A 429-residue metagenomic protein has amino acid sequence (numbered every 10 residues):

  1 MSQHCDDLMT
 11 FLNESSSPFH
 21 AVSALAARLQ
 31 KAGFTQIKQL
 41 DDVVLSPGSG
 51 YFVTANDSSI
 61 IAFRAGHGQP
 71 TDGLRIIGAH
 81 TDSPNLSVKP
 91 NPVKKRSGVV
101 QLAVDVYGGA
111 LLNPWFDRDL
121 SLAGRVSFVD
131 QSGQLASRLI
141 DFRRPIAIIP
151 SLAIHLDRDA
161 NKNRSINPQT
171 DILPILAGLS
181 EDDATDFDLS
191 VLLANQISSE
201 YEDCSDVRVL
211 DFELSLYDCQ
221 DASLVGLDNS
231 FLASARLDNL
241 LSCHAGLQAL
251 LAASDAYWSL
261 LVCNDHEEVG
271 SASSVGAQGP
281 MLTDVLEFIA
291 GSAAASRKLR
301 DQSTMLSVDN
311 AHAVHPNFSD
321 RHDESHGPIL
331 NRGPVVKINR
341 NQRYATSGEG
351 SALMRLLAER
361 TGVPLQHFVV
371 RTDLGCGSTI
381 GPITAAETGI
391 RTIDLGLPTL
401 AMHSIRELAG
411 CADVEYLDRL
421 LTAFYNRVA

Functional and structural regions predicted by a protein language model:
M1-A429: N-terminal hydrophobic/helix-forming segments and targeting peptides
